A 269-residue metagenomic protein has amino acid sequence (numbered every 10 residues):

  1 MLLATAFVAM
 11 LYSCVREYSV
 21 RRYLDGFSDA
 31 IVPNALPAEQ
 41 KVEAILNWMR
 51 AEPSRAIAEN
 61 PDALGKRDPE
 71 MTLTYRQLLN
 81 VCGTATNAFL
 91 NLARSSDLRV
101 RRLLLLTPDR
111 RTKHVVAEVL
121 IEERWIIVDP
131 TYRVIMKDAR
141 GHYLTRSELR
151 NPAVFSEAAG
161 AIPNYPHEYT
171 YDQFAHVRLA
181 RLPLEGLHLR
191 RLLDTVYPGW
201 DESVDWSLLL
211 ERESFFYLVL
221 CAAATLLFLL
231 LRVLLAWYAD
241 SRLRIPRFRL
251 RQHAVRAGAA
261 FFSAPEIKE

Functional and structural regions predicted by a protein language model:
M1-S13, A223-V233: Hydrophobic membrane-insertion alpha-helices, especially the h-region of bacterial N-terminal signal peptides
Y12-N80: Secondary-structure boundary elements
I31-E39, A56-I57, I245-E269: Solvent-exposed, low-complexity, intrinsically disordered, charge-rich segments adjacent to transmembrane helices
K66-R102: Short N-terminal edge-element motif at the start of the domain
N87-S156: Hydrophobic/aromatic-rich core segments of domains that either
Y132-V204: Extracytoplasmic/lumenal ectodomains and periplasmic regions of secretory and membrane proteins
S203-T225: Juxtamembrane/start-of-transmembrane alpha-helix segments at the extracytoplasmic/lumenal side of membrane anchors
L226-G258: Juxtamembrane interface at the cytosolic side of transmembrane helices
